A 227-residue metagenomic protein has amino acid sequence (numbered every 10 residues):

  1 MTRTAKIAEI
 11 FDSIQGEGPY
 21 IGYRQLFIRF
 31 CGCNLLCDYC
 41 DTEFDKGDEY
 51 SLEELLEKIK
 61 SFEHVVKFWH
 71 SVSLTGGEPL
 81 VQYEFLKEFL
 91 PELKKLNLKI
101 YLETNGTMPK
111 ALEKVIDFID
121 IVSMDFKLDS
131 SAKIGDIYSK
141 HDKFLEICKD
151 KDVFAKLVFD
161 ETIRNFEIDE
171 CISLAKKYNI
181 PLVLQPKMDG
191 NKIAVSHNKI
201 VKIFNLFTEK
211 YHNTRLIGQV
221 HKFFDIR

Functional and structural regions predicted by a protein language model:
M1, Q15, K202-L206: Intrinsically disordered, low-complexity boundary segments flanking structured domains
R3-L36: N-terminal pre-triad scaffold of radical SAM enzymes
A5-E9, L36-F118: Conserved Radical SAM active-site core
I10, F30, G77, Q219-V220: Fold-independent oxyanion-binding glycine-rich loops and adjacent beta-strand/coil segments at enzyme active sites
F27, S71-S73, F154-K156: Short aromatic/hydrophobic contact patches that present stacked aromatics for nucleic-acid/ligand binding
R29, T75, V183: Conserved Rossmann-like nucleotide-binding pocket used by diverse enzymes that bind dinucleotide cofactors
L35, K67-F68, N179, D225: Glycine-centered secondary-structure boundary/capping sites
V81-R215, Q219-R227: Conserved AdoMet/S-adenosylmethionine-binding subsite of the radical SAM
